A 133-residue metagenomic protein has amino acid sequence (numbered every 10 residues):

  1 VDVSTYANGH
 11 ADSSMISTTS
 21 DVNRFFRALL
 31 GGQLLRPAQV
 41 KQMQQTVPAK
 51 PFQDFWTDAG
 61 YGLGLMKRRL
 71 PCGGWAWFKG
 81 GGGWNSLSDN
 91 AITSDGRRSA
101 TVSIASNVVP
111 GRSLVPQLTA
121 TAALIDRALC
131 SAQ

Functional and structural regions predicted by a protein language model:
D2-Q133: Catalytic loop of the DD-peptidase/beta-lactamase superfamily, centered on the K-T-G motif and neighboring
